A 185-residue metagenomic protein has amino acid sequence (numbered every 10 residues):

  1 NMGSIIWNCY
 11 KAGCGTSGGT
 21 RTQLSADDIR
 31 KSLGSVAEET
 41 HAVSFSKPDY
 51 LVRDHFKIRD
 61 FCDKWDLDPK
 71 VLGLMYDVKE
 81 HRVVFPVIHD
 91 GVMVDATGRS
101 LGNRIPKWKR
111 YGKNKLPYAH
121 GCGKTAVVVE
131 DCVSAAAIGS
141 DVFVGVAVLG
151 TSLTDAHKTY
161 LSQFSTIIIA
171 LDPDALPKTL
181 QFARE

Functional and structural regions predicted by a protein language model:
N1-L74, V78-R82, D90, V94 (+2 more regions): Non-catalytic accessory segments of DNA primases and related replication-initiation nucleases
Q23, I138-G139, L180: Short, function-defining helix-loop hinge/capping sites that tune catalysis or transport
F56-D60, V133, A156, Q181: Short Gly/charged-rich anion-binding patches and loops
R59-D63, G139, R184: Class I S-adenosyl-L-methionine
K79-S165: Phosphate-handling DNA/RNA-contact segment within nucleic-acid enzymes
A135, P177-R184: Short, highly selective alpha-helical patches that border small-molecule cofactor pockets in redox/cofactor-processing
T151-L153, L171-L180: Acidic, metal-coordinating catalytic cores used for nucleic-acid/nucleotide bond scission and strand-transfer chemistry
I168: Short glycine-rich phosphate-binding loop at a beta-alpha junction
